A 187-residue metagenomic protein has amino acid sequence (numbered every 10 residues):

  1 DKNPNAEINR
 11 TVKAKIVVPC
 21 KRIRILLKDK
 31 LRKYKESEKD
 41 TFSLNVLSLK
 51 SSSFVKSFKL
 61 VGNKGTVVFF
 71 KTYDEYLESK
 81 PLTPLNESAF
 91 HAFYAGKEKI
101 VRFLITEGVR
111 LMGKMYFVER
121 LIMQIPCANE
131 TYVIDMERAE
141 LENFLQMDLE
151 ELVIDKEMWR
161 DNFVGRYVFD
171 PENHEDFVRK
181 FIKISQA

Functional and structural regions predicted by a protein language model:
N3-H91, K99, D161, Y167 (+1 more regions): N-proximal, solvent-exposed amphipathic alpha-helical segments enriched in charged/polar residues
K56-I134, A139-D148: Mature extracytoplasmic domains of secretory-pathway proteins
Y132-A187: Polybasic, proline/glycine-rich intrinsically disordered low-complexity segments
